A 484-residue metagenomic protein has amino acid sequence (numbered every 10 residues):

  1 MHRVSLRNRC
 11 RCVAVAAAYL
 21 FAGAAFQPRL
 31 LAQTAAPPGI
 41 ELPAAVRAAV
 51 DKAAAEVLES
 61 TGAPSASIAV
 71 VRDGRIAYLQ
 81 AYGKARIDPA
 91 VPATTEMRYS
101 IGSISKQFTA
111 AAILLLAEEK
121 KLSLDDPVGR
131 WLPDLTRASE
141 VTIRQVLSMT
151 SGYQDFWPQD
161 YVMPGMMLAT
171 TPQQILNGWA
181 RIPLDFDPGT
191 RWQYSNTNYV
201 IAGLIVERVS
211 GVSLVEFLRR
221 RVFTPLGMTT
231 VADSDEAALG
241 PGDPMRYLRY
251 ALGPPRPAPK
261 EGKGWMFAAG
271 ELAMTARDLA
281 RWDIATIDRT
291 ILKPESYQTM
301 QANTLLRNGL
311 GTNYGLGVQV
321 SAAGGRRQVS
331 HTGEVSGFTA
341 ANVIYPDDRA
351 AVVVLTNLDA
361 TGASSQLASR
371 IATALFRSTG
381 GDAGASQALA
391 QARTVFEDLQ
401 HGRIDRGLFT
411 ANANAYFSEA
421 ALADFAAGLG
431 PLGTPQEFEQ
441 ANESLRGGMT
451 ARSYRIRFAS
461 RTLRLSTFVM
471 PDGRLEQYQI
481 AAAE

Functional and structural regions predicted by a protein language model:
H2-A17, A24-P28: Bacterial N-terminal signal peptides that target proteins for export
L30-T34: Boundary at the C-terminal end of the N-terminal hydrophobic targeting segment
I40-I101, K121-D126, R181: Short, conserved catalytic-motif segment at the N-terminal edge
K84-R86, S139-S336: Short, surface-exposed loop or secondary-structure junction motifs that flank catalytic or metal-binding residues
R327, T356-A421: Short, gly/Ser/Thr-rich active-site loops of penicillin-recognizing serine hydrolases
H331, A341-N357, L463-S466, L475-A481: Short, well-ordered beta-strand elements
R403-G448: Short solvent-exposed beta->alpha transition segments
E443-E484: Exposed beta-sheet edge and beta->alpha loop/turn motif
